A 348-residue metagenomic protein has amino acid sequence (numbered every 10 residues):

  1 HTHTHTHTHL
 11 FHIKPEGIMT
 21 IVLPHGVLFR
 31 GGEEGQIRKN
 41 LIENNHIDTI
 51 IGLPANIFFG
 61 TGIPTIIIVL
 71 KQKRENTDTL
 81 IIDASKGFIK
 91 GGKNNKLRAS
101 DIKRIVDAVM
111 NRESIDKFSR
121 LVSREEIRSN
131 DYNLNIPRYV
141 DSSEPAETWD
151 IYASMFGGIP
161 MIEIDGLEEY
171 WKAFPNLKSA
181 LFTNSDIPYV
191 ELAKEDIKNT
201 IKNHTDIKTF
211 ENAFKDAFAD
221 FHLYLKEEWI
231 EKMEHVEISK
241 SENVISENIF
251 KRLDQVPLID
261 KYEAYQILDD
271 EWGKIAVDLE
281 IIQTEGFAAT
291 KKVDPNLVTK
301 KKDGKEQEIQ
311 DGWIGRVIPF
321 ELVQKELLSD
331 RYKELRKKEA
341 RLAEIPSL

Functional and structural regions predicted by a protein language model:
H1-L348: A conserved structural/catalytic subdomain of Rossmann-like adenosyl-cofactor enzymes
